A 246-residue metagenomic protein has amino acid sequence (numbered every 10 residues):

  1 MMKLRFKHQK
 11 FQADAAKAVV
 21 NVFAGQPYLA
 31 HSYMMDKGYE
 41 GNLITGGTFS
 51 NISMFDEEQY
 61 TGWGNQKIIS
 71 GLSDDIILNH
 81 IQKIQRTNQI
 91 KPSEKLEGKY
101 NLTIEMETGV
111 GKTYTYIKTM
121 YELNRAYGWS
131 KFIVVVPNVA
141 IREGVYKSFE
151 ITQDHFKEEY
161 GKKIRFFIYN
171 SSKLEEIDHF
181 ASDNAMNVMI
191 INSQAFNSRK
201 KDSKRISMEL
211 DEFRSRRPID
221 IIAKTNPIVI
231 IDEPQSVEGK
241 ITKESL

Functional and structural regions predicted by a protein language model:
M1-L246: RecA-like P-loop NTPase motor core of helicase/translocase proteins
